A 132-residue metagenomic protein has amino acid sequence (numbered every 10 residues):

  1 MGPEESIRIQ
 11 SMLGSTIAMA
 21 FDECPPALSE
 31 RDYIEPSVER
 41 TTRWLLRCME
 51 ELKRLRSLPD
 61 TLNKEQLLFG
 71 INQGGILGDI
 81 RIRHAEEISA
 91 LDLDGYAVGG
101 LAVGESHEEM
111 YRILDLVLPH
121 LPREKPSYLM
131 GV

Functional and structural regions predicted by a protein language model:
M1-T61: Non-catalytic, usually N-terminal nucleic-acid engagement modules in DNA/RNA processing proteins
E39-T42, E51, L55-P59, N63-V132: Glycine-rich phosphate/ribose-binding loops and adjacent secondary-structure elements that form binding surfaces
